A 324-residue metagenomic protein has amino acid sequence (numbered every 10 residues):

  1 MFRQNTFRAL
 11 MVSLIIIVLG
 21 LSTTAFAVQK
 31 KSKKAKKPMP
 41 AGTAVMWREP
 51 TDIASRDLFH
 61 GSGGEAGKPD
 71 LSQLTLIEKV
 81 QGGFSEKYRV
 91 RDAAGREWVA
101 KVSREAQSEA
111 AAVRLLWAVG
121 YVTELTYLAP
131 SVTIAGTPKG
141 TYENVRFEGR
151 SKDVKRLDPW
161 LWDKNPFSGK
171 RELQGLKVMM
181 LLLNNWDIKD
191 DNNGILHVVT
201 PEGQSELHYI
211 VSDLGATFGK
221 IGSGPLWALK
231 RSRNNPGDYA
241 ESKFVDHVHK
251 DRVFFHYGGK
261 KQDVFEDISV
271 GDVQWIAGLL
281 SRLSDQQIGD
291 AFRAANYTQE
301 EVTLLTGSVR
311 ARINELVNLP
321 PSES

Functional and structural regions predicted by a protein language model:
F2, F7-L76, D92, D285-S324: Regulatory N- and C-terminal appendages and interdomain linkers associated with kinase/kinase-like NTP transferase
G61-D163: Conserved ATP-binding subdomain of kinase catalytic cores across diverse folds
G82, R104-S108, F167-Q174, W186 (+4 more regions): Extracytoplasmic/periplasmic, Sec-exported soluble proteins
K87, E109-V113, L176-M179, G289 (+2 more regions): Extracytoplasmic/secreted envelope proteins and their assembly/folding machinery, especially bacterial periplasmic
D92-A94, V119-G120, M180-W186, I313-P320: Sec/Tat-exported extracytoplasmic proteins
S108-E109, R114, K155-S232: Conserved kinase catalytic-core segment
T126-Y127, N193, V302: Residue-level detector of family-conserved "landmark" positions at structurally sensitive sites
T200-S324: C-terminal catalytic region of ATP-dependent kinase domains
